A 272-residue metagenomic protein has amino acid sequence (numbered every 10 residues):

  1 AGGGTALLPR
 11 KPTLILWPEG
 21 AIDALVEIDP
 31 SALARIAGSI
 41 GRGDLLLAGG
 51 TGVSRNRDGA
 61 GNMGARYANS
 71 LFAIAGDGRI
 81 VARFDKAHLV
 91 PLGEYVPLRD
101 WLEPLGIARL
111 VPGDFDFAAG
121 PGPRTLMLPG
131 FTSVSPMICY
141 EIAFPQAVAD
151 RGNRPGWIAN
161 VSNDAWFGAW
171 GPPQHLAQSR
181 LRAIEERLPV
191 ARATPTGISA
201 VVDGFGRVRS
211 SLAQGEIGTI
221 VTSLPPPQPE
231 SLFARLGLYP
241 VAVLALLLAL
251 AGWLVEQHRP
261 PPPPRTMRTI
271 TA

Functional and structural regions predicted by a protein language model:
A1-A272: Enzyme catalytic cores with a strong preference for nitrogen-chemistry domains
